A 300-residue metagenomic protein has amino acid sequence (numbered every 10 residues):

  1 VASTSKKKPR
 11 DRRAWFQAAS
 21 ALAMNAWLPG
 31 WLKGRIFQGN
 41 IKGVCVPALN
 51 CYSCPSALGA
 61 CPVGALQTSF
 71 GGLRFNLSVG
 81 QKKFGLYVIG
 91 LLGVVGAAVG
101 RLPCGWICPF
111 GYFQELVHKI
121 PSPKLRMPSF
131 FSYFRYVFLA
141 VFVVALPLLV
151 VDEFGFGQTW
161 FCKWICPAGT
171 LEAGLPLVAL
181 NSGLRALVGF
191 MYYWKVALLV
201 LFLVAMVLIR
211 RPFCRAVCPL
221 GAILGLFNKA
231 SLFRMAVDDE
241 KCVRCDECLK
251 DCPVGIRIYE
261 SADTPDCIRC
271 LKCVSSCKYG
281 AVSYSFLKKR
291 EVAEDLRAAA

Functional and structural regions predicted by a protein language model:
V1-Y259, P265-A300: Non-ligating segments of multi-cofactor redox enzymes
